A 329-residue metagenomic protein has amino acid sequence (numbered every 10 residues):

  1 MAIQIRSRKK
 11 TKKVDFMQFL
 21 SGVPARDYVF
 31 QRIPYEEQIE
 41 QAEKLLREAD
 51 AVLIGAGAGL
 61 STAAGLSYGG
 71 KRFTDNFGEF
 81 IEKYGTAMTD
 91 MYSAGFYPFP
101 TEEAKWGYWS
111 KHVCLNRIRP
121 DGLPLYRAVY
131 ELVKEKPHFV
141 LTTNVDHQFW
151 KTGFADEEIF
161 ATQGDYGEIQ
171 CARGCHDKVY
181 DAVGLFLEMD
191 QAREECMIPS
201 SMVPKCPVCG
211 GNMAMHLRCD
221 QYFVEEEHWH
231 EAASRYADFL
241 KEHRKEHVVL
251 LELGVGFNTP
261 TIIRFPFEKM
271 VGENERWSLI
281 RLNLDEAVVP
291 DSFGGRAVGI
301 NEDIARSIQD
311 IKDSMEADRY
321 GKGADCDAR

Functional and structural regions predicted by a protein language model:
M1-R329: Conserved catalytic alpha/beta core of Sir2/sirtuin-type deacylases, generalized to analogous enzyme cores that bind
